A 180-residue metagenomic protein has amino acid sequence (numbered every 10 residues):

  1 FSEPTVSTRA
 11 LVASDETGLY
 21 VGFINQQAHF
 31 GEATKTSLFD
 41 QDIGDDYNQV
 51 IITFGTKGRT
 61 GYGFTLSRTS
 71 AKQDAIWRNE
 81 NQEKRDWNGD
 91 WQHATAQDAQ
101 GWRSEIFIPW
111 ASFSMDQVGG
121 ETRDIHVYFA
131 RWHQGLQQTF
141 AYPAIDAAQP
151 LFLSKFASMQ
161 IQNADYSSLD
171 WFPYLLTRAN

Functional and structural regions predicted by a protein language model:
F1-N180: Structural preference for beta-rich elements and adjacent junctions enriched in aromatics
